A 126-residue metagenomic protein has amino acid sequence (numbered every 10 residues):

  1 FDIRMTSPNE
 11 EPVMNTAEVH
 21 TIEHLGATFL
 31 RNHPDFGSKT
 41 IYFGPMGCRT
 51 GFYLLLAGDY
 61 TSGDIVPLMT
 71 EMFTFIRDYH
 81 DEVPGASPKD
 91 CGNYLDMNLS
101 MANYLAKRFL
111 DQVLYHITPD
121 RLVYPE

Functional and structural regions predicted by a protein language model:
F1-R4, F52-L54: Generic recognition of long tandem-repeat/solenoid scaffolds
D2-N32, Y42: Active/ligand-binding-proximal structured segments within catalytic/core domains that scaffold catalytic residues
L25, F29-P34, E71, F75 (+1 more regions): Generic non-transmembrane alpha-helical segments
H33-G37, E126: Generic structural signal for short, solvent-exposed loop/turn connectors between secondary structure elements
G37-F43: Catalytic micro-motifs at enzyme active sites that drive phosphoryl/nucleotidyl and oxygen chemistry
F43-Y115: Active-site-adjacent, His/Asp/Glu-enriched structural segments that form or flank metal-binding and acid/base networks
D111-E126: Histidine-acidic residue clusters that define the catalytic metal-binding segment of zinc metallopeptidase domains
